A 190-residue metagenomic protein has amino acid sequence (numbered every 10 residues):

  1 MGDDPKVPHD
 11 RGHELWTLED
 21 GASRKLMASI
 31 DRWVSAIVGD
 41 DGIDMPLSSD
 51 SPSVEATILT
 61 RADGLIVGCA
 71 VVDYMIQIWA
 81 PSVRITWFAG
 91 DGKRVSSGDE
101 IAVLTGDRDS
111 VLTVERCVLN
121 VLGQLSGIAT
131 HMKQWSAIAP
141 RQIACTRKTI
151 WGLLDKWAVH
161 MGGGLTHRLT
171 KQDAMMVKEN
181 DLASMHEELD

Functional and structural regions predicted by a protein language model:
G2-D190: Acidic/glycine-rich phosphate/pyrophosphate-binding loops and surrounding catalytic core that coordinate Mg2+
